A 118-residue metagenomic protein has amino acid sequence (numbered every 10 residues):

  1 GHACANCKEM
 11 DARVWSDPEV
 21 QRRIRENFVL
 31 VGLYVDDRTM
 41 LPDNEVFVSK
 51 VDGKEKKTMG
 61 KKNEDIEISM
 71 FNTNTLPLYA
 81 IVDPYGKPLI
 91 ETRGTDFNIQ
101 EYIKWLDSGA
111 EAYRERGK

Functional and structural regions predicted by a protein language model:
G1-W15: Conserved redox-active cysteine motifs that mediate thiol-disulfide chemistry, especially di-cysteine Cys-X(1-2)-Cys
A5, A110-K118: C-terminal luminal/periplasmic domains and tails of membrane-associated envelope-modifying transferases
W15-Y113: Thioredoxin-like thiol-disulfide oxidoreductase module
